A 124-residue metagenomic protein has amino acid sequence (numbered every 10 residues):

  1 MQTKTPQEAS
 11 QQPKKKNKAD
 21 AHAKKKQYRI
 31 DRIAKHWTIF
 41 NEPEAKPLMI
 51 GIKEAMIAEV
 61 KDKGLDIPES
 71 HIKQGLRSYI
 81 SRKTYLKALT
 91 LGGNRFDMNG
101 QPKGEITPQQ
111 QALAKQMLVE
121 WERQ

Functional and structural regions predicted by a protein language model:
Q2-E8, P13-K25, Y85-Q124: Basic, alpha-helical nucleic-acid-binding regions used in initiation and control of genome expression
P13-E44: Long, charged low-complexity interaction segments
R32, H36, A55, E59 (+3 more regions): Residues that form generic nucleotide/phosphate-binding pockets
E42-I50, L65-S70: Alpha-helix N-cap/helix-initiation sites
M49-D62, G75-R77: Amphipathic alpha-helical segments that form the core helices of the histone-fold
D62-K63, S81-K83: Short, charged/polar surface micro-motifs in flexible loops or helix N-caps
D66-R77, L86-F96: Short, charged early-sequence alpha-helical segments and their helix-coil boundaries
